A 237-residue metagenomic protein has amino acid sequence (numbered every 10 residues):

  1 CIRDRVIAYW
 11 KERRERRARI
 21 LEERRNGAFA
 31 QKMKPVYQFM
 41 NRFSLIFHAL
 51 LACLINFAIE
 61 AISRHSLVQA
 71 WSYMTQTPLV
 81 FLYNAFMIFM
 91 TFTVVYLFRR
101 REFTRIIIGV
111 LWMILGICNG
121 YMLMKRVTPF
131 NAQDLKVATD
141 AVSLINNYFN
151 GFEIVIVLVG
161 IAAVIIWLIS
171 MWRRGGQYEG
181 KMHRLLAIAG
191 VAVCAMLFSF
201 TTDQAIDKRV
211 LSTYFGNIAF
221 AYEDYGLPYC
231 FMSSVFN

Functional and structural regions predicted by a protein language model:
C1-I2: Short, small-residue-biased leader/transition segments that mark boundaries at the very start of proteins
W10-A219: Transmembrane and membrane-interface helices of multi-pass, inner-membrane envelope-modifying transferases
V210-N237: Membrane/wall-proximal cationic-aromatic binding patches
